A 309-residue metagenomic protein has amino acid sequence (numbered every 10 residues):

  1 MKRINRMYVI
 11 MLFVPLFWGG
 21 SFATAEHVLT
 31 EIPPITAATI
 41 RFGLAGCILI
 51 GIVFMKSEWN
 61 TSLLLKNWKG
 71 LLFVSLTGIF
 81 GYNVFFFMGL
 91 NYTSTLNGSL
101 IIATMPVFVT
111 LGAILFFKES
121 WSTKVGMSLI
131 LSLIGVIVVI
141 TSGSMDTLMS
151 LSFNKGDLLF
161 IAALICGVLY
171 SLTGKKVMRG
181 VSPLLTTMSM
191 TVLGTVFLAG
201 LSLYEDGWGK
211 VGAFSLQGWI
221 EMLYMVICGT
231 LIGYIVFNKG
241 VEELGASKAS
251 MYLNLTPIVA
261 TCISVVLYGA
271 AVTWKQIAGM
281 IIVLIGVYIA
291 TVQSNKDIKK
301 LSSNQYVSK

Functional and structural regions predicted by a protein language model:
M1-T39, M149-K176, G200, S302-K309: Glycine-/small-residue-enriched transmembrane alpha-helix faces in small-molecule transporters and effluxers
R6-I10, T36-G51, F73, M127-V138 (+3 more regions): Hydrophobic alpha-helical transmembrane segments of multi-pass integral membrane proteins, especially transporters
P15, A38-I40, N83-V84, N97-T104 (+2 more regions): Helix-helix packing/entry segments at the starts of transmembrane helices
F17, S21-F22, I50-I102, V138 (+1 more regions): Specific transmembrane alpha-helical segments of multi-pass solute transporters/efflux pumps, especially DMT/EamA
S21, L44-I48, I101-L115, I130 (+5 more regions): Alpha-helical transmembrane segments of compact multi-pass small-molecule transporters, enriched in specific families
T24-E31, L90-N91, I140-F153, L203-Q217 (+1 more regions): Membrane-interface helix termini and inter-helical loops of multi-pass transporters
V28, A37, R41, G89 (+7 more regions): Hydrophobic/aromatic residues within transmembrane alpha-helices of multi-pass small-molecule transporters
L49, W121-G143, L198, N254 (+2 more regions): Hydrophobic transmembrane alpha-helices of multi-pass small-molecule transport proteins
